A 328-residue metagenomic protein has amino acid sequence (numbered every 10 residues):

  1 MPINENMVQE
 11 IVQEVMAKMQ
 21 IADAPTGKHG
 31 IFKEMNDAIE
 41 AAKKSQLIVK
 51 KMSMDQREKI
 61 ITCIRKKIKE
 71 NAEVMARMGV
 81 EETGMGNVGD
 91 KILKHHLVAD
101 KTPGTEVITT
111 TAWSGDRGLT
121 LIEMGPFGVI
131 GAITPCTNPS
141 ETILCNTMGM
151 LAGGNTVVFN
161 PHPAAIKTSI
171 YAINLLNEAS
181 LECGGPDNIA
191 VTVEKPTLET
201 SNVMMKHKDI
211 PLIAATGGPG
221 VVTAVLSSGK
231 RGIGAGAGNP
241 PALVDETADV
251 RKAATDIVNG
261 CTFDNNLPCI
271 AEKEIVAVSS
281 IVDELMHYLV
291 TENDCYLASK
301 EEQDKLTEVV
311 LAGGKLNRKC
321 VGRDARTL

Functional and structural regions predicted by a protein language model:
P2-E10, G30-E40, K44, M52-K59 (+19 more regions): Conserved active-site and cofactor/substrate-binding residues in soluble primary-metabolism enzymes
P2-L121, G149, T291: N-terminal Rossmann-like NAD(P)+-binding subdomain of aldehyde/semialdehyde dehydrogenases
K18, A22, S45-M52, K67 (+8 more regions): Change "in soluble alpha/beta enzymes" to "in soluble alpha/beta proteins
T26, I48, K59, T156-P163 (+1 more regions): Short coil/turn segments at secondary-structure junctions
R57, D187-V191, A271-K273: Residue-level recognition of the N-termini of beta-strands and the immediately preceding loop/turn
A99-T102, T200-M204, E308-L311: Short, solvent-exposed polar/charged micro-motifs at secondary-structure junctions
T110-K252: Rossmann-like NAD(P) dinucleotide-binding subdomain of oxidoreductase/dehydrogenase enzymes
V222-T327: ALDH superfamily catalytic-core signature
